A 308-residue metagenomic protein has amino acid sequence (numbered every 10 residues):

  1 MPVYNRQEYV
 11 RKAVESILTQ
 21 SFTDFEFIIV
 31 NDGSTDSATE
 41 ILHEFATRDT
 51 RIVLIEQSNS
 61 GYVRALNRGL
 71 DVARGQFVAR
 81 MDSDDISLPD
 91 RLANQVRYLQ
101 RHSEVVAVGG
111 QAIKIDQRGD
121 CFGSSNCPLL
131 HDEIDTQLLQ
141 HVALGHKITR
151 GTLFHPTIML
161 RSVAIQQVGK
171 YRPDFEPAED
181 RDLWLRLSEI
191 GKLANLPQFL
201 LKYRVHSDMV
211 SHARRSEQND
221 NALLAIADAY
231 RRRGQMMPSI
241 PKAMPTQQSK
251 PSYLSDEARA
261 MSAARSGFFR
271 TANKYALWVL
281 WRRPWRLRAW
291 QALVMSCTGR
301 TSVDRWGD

Functional and structural regions predicted by a protein language model:
M1-Y9, A13, Q20-S21, V30: A conserved hydrophobic helix/loop-capping motif in glycosyltransferases and polysaccharide synthases
Y9-R11, D36-E44, I86, D90: Acidic helix N-cap motif at the loop->helix transition within catalytic regions of sugar-transfer enzymes
S16, N31-I41, S60, D82: A conserved acidic beta->alpha catalytic loop
Q57-A73, N94: Glycine-rich, basic loop-to-helix element that forms the pyrophosphate-binding segment of sugar-nucleotide handling
D71, L88, G110, S124 (+1 more regions): Conserved nucleotide-sugar donor-binding catalytic segment
V78: Short aromatic/hydrophobic "clamp" motif used to bind/position activated sugar donors
D90-S124: Conserved donor NDP-sugar-binding/catalytic core segment of glycosyltransferases
I148, T152, V205-D308: C-terminal subregions of glycosyltransferases and related glycan-biosynthesis enzymes
